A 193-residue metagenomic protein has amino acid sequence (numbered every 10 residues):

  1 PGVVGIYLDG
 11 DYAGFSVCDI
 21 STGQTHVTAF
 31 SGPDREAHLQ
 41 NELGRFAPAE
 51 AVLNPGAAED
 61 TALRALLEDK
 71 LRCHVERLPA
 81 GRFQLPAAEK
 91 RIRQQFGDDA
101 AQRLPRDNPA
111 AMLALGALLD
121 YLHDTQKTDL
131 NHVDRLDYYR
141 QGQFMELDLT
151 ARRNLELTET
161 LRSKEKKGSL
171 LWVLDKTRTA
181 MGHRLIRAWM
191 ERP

Functional and structural regions predicted by a protein language model:
P1-P193: Charged catalytic and DNA/RNA-contacting regions of genome-maintenance and nucleic-acid-processing enzymes
